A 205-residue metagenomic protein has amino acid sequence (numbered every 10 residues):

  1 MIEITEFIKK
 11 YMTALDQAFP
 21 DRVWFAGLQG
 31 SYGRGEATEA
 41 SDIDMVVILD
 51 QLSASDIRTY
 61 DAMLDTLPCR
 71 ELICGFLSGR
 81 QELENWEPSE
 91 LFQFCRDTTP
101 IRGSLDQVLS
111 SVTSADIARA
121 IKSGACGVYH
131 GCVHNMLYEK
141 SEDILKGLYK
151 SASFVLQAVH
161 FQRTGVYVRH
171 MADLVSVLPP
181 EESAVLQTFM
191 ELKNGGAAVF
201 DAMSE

Functional and structural regions predicted by a protein language model:
M1-A26: Helical scaffold of the NTase/Pol beta-like nucleotidyltransferase catalytic core
E3, F7, I57-L148: Conserved NTP/Mg2+-binding pocket subregion across the NTase superfamily
K9, S104, S110-E205: Conserved nucleotidyltransferase catalytic core and NTase-mimicking acidic/glycine-rich helix/loop elements in nucleic
D16-Q17, R34-E36, S141: Short, flexible, glycine/charge-rich loop motifs used to bind or transfer phosphoryl groups or to couple energy/partner
D21, T38-A40, W86: A generic fold-level signal
R22, R70-E71, E181: Secondary-structure boundary/capping positions in well-ordered alpha/beta enzyme cores
G30-A62, C74-F76: Catalytic metal-binding acidic patch
